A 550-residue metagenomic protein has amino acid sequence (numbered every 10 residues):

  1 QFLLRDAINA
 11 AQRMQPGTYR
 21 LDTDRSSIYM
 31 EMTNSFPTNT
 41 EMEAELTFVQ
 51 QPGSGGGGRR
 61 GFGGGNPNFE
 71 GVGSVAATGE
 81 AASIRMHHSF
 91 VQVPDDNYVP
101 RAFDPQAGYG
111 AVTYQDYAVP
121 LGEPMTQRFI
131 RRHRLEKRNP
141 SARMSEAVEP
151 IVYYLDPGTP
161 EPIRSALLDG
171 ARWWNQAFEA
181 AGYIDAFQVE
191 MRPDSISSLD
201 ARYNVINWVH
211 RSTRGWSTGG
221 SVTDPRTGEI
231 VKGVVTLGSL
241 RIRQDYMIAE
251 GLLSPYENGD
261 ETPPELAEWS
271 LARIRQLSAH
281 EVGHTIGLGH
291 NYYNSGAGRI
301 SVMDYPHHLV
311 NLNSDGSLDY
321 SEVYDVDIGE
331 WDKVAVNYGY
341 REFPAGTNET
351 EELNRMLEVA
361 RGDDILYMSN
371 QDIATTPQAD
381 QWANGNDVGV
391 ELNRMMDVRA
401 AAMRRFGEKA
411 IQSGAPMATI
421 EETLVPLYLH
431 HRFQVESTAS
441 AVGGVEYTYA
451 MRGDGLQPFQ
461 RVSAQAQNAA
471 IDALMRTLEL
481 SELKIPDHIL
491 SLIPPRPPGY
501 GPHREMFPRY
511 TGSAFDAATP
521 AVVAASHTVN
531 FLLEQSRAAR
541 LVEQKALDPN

Functional and structural regions predicted by a protein language model:
Q1-T159, L168, A177, A186 (+4 more regions): Auxiliary tRNA-acceptor-end handling modules of aminoacyl-tRNA synthetases
P124, P157, E161-D169, E268-L277 (+4 more regions): Soluble non-cytosolic domains of exported or imported proteins
S165, Y246-M247, N313-S317: Short conserved micro-motifs at the rims of enzyme active sites and ligand-binding pockets
R172-Y183, G283-H284, H308, R432 (+1 more regions): Sec-exported extracytoplasmic/periplasmic mature domains
N175-A186, G215, I286-Y293: Secondary-structure transition/capping motifs at alpha-helix termini and the adjoining loop/turn into the next element
M191-H210, A272-D327: The catalytic-center signature of Zn2+-dependent metalloproteases
T223, E229-L237, R275-I286, I328-E351: Extended catalytic-interface subdomain
A297-N550: Conserved catalytic/binding loops enriched for acidic/polar residues
